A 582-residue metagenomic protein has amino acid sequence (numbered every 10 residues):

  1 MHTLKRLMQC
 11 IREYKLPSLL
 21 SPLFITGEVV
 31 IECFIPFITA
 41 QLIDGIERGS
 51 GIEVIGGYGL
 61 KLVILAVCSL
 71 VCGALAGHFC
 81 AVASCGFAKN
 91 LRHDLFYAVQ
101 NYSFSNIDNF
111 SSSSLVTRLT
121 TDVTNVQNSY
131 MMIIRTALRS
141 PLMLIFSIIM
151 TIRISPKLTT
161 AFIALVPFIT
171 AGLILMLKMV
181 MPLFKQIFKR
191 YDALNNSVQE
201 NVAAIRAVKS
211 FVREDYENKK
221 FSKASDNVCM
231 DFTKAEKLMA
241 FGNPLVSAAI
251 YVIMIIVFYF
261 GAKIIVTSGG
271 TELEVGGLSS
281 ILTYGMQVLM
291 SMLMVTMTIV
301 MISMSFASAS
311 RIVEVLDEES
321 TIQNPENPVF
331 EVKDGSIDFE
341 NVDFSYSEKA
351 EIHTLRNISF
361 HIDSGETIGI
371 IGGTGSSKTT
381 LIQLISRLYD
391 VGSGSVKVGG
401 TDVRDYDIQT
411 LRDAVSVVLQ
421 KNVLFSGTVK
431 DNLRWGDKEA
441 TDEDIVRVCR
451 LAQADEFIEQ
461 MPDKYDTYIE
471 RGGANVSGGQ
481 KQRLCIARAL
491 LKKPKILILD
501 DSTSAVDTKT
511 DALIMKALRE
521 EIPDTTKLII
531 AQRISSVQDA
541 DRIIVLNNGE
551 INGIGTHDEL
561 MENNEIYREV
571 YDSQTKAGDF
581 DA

Functional and structural regions predicted by a protein language model:
H2-E13, L115: A short amphipathic helical element positioned immediately N-terminal to and/or at the very start of a transmembrane
T3, S18-L75, F79, I152-K157 (+1 more regions): Transmembrane helix-loop-helix hairpins at lipid-water interfaces of multipass membrane proteins, especially the type-1
E13-K15, N101-S105, T121-I134, L138 (+6 more regions): An intracellular "coupling" helix at the cytosolic face of ABC transporter transmembrane type-1 domains
L23, G27, I31-I35, C72 (+6 more regions): Hydrophobic alpha-helical transmembrane segments of ABC transporter permease domains
R48, C85, H93-T117, T121-V123 (+5 more regions): Short intracellular "coupling" helices and adjacent cytoplasmic loop segments at the cytosolic face of multi-pass
S50-G57, M150-A164, K178, K234-S310 (+1 more regions): Helix-loop-helix
F330-A582: ABC-type nucleotide-binding domain
